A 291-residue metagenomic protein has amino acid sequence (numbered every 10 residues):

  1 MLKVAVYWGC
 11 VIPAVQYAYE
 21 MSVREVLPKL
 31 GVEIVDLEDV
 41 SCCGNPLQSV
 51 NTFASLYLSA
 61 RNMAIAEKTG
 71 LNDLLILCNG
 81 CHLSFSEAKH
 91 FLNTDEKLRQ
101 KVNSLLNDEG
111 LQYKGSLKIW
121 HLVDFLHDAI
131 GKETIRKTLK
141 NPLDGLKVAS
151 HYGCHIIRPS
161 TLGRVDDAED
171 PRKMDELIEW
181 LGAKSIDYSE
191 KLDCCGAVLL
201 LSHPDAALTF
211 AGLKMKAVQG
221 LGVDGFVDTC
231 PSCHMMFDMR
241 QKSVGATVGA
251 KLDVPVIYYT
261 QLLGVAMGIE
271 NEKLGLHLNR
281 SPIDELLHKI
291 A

Functional and structural regions predicted by a protein language model:
M1-A291: Iron-sulfur cluster-binding electron-transfer modules in prokaryotic oxidoreductases
